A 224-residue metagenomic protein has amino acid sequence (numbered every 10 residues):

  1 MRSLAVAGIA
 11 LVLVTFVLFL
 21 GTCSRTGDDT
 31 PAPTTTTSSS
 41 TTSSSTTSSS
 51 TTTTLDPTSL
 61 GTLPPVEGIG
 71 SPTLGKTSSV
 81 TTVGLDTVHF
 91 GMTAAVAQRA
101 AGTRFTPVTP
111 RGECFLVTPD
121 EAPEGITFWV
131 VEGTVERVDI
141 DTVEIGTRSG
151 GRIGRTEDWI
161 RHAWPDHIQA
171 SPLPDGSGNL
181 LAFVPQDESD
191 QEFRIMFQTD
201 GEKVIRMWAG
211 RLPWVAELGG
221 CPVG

Functional and structural regions predicted by a protein language model:
M1-L20: Sec-dependent bacterial lipoprotein signal peptides
T15-T35: C-terminal region of N-terminal signal peptides and the immediate post-cleavage residues of exported proteins
P31-P65: Extracellular mucin-like PTS domains
G61, E67, G75-F115: Terminal domain-start segments
T73-V83, V135-E144: Acidic/histidine-rich, surface-exposed loop or edge segments in extracytoplasmic proteins
T81-T87, E144-S149, F193: Short, recurring structural edge motifs at helix starts
G91, R148-T156: Glycine-centered tight-turn and secondary-structure capping sites
T93-V131, E157-K203, A209, L218 (+1 more regions): A cross-family detector of function-defining hotspots
